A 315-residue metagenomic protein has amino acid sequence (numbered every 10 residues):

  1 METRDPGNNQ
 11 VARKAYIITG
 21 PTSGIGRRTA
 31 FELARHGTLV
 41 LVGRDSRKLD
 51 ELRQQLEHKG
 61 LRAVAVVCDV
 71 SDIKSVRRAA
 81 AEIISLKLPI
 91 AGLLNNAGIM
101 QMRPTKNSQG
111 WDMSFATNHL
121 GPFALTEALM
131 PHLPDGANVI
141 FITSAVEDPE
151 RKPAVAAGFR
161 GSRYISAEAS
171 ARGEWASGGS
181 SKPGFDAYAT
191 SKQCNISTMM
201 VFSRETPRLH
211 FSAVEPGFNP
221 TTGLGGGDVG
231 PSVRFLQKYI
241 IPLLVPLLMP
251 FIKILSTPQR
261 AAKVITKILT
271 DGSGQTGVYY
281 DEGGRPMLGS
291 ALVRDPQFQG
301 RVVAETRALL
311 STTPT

Functional and structural regions predicted by a protein language model:
E2-P220, T312: Rossmann-fold NAD(P)H-dependent dehydrogenase/reductase core
A79, C194, T198, A261-V264 (+2 more regions): Alpha-helical packing segments of well-folded alpha/beta enzyme cores
R151-V155, G223-D228, A291-L292: Short aromatic-enriched loop/helix-cap "lid" or pocket-rim segments at secondary-structure transitions that line
A176-F185, F218-R260: Alpha-helical membrane-targeting segments
L209, G274-T276, S311-T315: Surface-exposed helix-capping loop/turn segments at secondary-structure junctions
I241-S290, P296-F298, A308: C-terminal helical subdomain
D295-T315: Amphipathic terminal alpha-helices
